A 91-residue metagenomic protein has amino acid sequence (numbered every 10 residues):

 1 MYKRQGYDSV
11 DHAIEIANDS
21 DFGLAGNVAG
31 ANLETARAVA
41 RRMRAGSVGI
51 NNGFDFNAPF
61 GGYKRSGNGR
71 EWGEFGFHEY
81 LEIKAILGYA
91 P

Functional and structural regions predicted by a protein language model:
K3-P91: Conserved C-terminal structural/oligomerization subdomain of aldehyde/semialdehyde dehydrogenase
